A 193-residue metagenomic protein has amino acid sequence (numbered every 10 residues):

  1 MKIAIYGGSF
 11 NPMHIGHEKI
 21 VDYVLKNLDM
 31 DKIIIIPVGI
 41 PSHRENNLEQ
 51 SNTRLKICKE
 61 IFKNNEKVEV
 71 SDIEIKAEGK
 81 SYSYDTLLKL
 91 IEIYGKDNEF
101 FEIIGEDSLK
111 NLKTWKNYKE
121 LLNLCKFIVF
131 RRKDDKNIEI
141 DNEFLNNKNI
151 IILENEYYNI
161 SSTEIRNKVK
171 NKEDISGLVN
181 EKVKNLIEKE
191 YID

Functional and structural regions predicted by a protein language model:
M1-D193: Nucleotidyltransferase catalytic core that binds NTPs
